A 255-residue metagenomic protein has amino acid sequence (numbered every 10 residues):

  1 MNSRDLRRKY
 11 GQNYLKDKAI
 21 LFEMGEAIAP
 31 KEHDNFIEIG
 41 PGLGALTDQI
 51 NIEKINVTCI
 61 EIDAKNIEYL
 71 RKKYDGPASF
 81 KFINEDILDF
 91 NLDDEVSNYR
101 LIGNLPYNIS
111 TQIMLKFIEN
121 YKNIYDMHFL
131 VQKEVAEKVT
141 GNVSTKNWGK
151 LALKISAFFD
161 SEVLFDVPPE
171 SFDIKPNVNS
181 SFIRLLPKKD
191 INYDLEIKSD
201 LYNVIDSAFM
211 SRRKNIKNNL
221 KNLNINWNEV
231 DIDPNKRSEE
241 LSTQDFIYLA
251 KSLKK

Functional and structural regions predicted by a protein language model:
M1-S207, I247-K251: Catalytic cores of RNA-modifying enzymes
T111, L220-K221: Short, motif-level signal for alpha-helix interfacial/capping segments enriched in acidic residues and aromatics/proline
W148, A152, K214-L220: Short alpha-helix
P176, F209, N218, N224-K255: Conserved Class I S-adenosyl-L-methionine
L195, S199, M210-K214, E240: Short, well-ordered coil↔helix boundary/capping segments
